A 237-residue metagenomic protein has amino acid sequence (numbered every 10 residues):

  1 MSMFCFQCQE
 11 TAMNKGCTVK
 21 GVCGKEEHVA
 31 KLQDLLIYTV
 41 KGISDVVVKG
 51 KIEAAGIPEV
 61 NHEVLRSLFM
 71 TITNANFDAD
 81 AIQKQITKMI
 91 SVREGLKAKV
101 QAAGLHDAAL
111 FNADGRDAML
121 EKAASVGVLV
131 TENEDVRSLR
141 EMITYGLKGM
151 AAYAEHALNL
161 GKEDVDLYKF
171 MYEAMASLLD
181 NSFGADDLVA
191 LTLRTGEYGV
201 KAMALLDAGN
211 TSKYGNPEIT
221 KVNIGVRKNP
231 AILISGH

Functional and structural regions predicted by a protein language model:
M1-H237: Metallocofactor- and cofactor-centric catalytic cores in central/energy metabolism, strongly enriched
